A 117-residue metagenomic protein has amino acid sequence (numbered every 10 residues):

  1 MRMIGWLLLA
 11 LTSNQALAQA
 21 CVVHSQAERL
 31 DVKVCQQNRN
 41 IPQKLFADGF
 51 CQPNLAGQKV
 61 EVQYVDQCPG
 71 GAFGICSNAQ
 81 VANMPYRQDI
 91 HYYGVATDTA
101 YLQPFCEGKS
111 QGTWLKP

Functional and structural regions predicted by a protein language model:
M1-I4: Positively charged n-region of N-terminal signal peptides that target proteins for export
Q19-P117: Extracellular/cell-surface secretome signature
